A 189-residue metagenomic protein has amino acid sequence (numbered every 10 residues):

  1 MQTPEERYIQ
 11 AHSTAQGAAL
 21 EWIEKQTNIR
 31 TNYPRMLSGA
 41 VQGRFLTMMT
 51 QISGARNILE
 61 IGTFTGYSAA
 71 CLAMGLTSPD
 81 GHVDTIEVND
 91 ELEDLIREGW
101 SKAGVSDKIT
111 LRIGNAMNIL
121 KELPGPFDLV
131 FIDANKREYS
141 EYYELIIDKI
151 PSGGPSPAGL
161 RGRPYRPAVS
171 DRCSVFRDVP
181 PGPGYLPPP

Functional and structural regions predicted by a protein language model:
M1-F131, K136-P157, G162-P189: A short alpha-helical cap/connector motif
